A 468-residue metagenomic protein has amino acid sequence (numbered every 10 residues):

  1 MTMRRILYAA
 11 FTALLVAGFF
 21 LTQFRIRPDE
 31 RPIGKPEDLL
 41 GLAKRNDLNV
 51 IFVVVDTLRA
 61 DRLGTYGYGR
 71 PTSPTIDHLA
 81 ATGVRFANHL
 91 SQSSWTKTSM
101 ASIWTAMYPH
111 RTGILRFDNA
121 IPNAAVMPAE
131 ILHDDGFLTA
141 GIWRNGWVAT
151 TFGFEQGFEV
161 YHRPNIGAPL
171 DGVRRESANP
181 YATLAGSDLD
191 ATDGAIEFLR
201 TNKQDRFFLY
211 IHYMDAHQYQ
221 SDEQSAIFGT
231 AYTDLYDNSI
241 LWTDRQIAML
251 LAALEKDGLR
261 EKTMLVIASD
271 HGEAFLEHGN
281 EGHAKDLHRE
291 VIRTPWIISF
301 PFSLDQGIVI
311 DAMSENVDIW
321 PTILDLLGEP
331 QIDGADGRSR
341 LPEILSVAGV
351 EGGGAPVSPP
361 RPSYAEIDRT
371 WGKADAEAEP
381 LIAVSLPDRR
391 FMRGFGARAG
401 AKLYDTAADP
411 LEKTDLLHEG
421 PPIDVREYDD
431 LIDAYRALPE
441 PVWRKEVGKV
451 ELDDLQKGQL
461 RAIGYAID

Functional and structural regions predicted by a protein language model:
T2-D468: Catalytic domains that recognize anionic headgroups
